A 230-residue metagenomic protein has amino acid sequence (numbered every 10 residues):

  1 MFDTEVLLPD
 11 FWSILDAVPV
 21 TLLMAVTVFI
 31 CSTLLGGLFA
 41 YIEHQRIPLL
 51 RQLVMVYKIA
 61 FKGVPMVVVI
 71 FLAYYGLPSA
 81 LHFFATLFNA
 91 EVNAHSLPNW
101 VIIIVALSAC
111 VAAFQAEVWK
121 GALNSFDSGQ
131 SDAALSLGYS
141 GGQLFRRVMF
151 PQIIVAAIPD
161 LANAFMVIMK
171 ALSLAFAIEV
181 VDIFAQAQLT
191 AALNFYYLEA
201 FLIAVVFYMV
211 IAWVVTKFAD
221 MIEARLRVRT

Functional and structural regions predicted by a protein language model:
M1-T230: Transmembrane alpha-helices and adjacent helix-loop boundaries
